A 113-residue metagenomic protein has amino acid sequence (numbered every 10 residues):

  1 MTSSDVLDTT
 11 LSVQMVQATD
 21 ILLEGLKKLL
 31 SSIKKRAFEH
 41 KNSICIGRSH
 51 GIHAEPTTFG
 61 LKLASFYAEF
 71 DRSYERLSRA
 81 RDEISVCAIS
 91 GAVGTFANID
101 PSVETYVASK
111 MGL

Functional and structural regions predicted by a protein language model:
V6-A54, T58-F59: Long, non-coiled-coil amphipathic alpha-helical linker/lever segments that couple catalytic cores to other domains
E24-K27, E55-L113: Internal glycine-rich alpha/beta core junctions
